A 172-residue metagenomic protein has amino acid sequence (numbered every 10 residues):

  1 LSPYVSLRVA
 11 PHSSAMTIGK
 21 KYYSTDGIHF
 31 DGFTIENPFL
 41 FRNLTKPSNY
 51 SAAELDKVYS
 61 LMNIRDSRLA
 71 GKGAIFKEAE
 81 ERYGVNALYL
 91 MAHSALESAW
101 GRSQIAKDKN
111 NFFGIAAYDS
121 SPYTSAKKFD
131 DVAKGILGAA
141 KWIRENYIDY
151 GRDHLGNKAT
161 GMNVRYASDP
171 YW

Functional and structural regions predicted by a protein language model:
L1-Y89, W100-W172: Catalytic cores of secreted/periplasmic lytic hydrolases that degrade extracellular macromolecules
E97: Pyridoxal 5′-phosphate
